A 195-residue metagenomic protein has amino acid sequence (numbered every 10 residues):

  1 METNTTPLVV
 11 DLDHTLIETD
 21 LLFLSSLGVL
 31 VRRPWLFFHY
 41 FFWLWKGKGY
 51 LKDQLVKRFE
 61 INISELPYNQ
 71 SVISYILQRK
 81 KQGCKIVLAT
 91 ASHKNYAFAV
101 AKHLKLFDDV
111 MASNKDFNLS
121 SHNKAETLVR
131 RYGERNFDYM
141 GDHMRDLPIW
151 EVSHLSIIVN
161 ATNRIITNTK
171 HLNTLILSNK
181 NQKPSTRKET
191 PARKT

Functional and structural regions predicted by a protein language model:
M1-K57: Active-site neighborhood of HAD-like aspartate-dependent phosphohydrolases
M1-T5, S64-T195: C-terminal cap/substrate-recognition subdomain and adjoining C-terminal extension of metal-dependent phosphatase-like
F59-I63: Surface-exposed cleft-lining segments at the edges of enzyme active sites
